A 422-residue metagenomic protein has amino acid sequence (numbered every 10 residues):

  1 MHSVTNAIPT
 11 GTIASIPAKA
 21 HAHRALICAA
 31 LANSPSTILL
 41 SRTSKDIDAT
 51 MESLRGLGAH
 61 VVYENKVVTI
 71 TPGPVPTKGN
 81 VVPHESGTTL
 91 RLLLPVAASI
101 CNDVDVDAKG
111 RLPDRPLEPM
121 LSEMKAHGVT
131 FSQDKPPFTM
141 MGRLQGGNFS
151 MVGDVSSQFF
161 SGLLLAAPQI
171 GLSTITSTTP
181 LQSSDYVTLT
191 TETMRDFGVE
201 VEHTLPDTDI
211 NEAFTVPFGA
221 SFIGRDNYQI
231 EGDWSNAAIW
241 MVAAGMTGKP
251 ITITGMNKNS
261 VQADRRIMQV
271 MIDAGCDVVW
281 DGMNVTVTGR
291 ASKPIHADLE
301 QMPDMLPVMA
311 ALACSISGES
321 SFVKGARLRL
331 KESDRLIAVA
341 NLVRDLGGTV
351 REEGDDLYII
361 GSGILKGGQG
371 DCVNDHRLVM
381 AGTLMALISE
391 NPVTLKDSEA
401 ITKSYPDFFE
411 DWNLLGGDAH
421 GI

Functional and structural regions predicted by a protein language model:
M1-I422: Short, structured segments at the rim of ligand-binding sites
